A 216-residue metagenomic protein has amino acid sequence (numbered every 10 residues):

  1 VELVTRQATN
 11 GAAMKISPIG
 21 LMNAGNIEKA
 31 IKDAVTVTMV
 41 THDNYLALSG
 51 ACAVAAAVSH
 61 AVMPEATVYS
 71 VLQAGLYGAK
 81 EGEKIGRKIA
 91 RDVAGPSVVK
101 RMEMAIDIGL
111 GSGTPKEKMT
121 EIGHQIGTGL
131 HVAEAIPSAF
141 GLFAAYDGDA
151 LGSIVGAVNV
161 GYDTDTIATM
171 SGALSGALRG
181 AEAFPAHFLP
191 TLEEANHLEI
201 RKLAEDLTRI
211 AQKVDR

Functional and structural regions predicted by a protein language model:
V1-A13, M22-E28: Acidic catalytic motifs of isoprenoid enzymes
V1-A8, T36-Y45, K88, E121-G129 (+1 more regions): A short glycine/serine-rich beta->alpha loop
V1-E2, A34-T38, R101-A105, L207: Charged, low-complexity, helix-prone segments enriched in Lys/Glu/Asp/Gln
A8-A12, L48-G50, V132: Short acidic alpha-helix initiation/capping motifs at coil-to-helix transition points, especially at protein N-termini
N23, I31-H60, E134-D215: Catalytic phosphate/nucleotide-handling subdomain of diverse soluble enzymes
E28, K32, T36, T114-M119: Short linear motifs at secondary-structure transitions and domain/linker junctions
S59-G161: Accessory "access/gating" subregions that flank catalytic or transport cores
